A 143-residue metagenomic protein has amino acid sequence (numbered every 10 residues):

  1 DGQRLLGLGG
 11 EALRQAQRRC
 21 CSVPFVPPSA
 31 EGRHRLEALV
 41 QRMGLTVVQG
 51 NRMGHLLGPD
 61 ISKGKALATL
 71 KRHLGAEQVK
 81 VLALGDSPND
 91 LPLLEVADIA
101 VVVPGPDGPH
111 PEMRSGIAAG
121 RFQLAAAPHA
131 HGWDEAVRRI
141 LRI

Functional and structural regions predicted by a protein language model:
D1-L82: Conserved acidic, metal-coordinating active-site core of Asp-based, Mg2+-dependent phosphoryl-transfer enzymes
M53-I143: Mg2+-dependent phosphoryl-transfer enzymes with acidic/Ser/Thr/Gly-rich catalytic loops
